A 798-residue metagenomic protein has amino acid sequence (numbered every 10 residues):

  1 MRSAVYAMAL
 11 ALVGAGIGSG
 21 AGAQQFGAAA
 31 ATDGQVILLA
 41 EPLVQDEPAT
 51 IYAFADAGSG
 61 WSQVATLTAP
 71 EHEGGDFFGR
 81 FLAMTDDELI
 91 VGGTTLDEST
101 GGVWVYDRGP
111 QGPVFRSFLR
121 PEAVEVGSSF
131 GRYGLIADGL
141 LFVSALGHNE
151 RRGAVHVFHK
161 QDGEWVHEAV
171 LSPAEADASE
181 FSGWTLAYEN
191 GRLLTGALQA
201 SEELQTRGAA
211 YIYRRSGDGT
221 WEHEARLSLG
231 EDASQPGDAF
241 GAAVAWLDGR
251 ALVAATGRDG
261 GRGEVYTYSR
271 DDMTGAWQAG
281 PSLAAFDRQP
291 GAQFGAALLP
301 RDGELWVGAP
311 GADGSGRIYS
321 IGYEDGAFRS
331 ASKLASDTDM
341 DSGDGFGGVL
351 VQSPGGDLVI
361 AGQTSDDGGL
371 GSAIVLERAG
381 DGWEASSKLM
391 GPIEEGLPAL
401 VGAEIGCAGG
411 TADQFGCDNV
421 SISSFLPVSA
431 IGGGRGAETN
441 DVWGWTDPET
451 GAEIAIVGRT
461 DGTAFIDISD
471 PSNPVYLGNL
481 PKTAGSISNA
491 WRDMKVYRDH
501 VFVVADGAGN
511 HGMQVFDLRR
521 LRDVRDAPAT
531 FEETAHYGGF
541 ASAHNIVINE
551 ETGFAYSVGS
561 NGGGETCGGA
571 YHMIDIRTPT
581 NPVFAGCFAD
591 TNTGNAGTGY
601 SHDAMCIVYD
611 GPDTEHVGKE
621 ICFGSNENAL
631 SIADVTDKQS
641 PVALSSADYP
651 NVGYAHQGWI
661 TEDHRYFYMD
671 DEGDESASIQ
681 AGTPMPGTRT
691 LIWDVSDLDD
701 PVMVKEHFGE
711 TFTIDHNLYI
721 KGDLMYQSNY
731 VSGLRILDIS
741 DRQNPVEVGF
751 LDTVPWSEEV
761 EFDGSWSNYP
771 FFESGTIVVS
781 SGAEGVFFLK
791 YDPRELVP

Functional and structural regions predicted by a protein language model:
M1-A7: Bacterial N-terminal signal peptides that target proteins for export
A7-G16: Bacterial N-terminal signal peptides
A21-P798: Feature marking well-ordered beta-strand scaffolds used for ligand recognition
